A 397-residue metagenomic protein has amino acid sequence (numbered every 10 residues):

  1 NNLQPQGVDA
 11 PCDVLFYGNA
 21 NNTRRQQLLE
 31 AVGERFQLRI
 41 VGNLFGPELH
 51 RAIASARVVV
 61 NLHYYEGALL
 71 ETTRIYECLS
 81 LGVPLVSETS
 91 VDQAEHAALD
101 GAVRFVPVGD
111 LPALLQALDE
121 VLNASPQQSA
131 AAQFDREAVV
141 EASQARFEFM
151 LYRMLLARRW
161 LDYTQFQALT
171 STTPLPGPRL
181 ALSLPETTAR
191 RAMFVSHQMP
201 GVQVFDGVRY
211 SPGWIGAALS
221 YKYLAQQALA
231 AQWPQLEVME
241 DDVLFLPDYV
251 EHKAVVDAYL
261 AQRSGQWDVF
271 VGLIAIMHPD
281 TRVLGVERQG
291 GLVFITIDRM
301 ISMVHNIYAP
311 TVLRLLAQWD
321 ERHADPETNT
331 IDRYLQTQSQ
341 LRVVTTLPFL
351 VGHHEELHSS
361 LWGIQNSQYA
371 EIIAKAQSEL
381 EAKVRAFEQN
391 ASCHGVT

Functional and structural regions predicted by a protein language model:
N1-A102, R146-Y152, W160: Nucleotide-sugar donor-binding catalytic core of glycosyltransferases
L3-Y17, A56-R57, L118-N123, A218-K222 (+2 more regions): Short, surface-exposed amphipathic charged segments that create phosphate/polyanion-binding patches used for binding
G42, P107, D206: Short loop/edge segments at beta-strand edges and connector loops that shape dinucleotide/nucleotide cofactor-binding
P47-E48, E66-E71, G109, Y210-I215 (+2 more regions): Acidic-and-aromatic substrate-binding clefts and catalytic sites of carbohydrate-active enzymes
T72, V103-D110, V121-N123, E240: Conserved acidic donor-binding segment of nucleotide-sugar-dependent glycosyltransferases
E95-A117: Change "using UDP/GDP/dTDP sugars" to "using nucleotide sugars
G109, D119-D162: A charged, aromatic-enriched C-terminal amphipathic alpha-helix characteristic of glycosyltransferases across folds
R159-M239, V243-T397: An acidic/histidine-cluster motif and surrounding catalytic segment that typifies divalent-metal-assisted enzyme active
